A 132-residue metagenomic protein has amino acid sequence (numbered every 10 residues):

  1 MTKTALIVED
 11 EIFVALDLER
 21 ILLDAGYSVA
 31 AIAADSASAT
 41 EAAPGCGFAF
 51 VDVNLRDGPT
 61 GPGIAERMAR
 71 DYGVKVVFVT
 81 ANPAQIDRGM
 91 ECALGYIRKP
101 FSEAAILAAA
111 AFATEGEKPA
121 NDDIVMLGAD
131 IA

Functional and structural regions predicted by a protein language model:
E9, T80: Conserved acidic carboxylate
I12-A31: Two-component/phosphorelay signaling modules centered on CheY-like receiver
I32-F48, R56: Acidic, metal-coordinating helix/loop segments flanking the phosphotransfer/catalytic sites of two-component signaling
V51-A69: Conserved phosphotransfer microenvironments
R70-V77: His-Asp phosphorelay/catalytic-motif detector in bacterial-type signaling
K99: A Lys-centered signature of the CheY-like receiver
S102-A108: Conserved two-component signaling phosphotransfer/partner-docking surface
E117-A132: CheY-like receiver
